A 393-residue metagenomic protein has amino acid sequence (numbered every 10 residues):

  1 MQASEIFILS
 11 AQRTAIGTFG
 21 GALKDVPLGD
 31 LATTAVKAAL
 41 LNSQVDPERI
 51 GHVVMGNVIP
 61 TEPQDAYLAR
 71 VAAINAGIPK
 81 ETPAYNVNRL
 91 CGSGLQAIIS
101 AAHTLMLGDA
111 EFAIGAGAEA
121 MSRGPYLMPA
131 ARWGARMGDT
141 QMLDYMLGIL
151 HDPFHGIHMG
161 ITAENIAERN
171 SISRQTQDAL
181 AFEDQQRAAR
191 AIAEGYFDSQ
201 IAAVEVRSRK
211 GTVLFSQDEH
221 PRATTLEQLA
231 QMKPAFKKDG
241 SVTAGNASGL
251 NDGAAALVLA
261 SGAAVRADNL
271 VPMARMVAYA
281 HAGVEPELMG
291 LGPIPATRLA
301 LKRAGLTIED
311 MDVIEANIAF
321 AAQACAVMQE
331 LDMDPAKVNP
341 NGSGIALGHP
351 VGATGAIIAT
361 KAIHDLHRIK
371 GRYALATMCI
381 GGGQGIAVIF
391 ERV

Functional and structural regions predicted by a protein language model:
M1-L28, A38, E168, L226-L291 (+5 more regions): Condensing-enzyme catalytic core mediating Claisen C-C bond formation in acyl metabolism
Q12-T14, D25-G29, T33-T34, T176-A267 (+1 more regions): N-terminal extracellular/periplasmic Venus flytrap/periplasmic-binding protein-like
K24-G92, Q96-A113, A118-M137, I201-F215 (+2 more regions): Conserved beta-ketoacyl condensing-enzyme motif
G29-Q44, L68-A72, A97-S100, M159-I166 (+5 more regions): Short, well-ordered amphipathic alpha-helical segments that serve as non-catalytic structural scaffolds within diverse
N57-F112, P153-H158, A223-G249, E330-I357 (+1 more regions): Conserved catalytic cysteine-centered active-site region of acyl-thioester-dependent Claisen-condensing enzymes
V87-E119, A167-Y196, A256-A263, M328 (+2 more regions): Active-site-proximal alpha-helical scaffold in enzymes
E111-N165, R169: Flexible glycine-/small-residue-enriched beta->alpha junction loops that bind anionic phosphate/pyrophosphate groups
I161-E164, F197-Q200, R207, V277-A346: Active-site pocket-lining segment
